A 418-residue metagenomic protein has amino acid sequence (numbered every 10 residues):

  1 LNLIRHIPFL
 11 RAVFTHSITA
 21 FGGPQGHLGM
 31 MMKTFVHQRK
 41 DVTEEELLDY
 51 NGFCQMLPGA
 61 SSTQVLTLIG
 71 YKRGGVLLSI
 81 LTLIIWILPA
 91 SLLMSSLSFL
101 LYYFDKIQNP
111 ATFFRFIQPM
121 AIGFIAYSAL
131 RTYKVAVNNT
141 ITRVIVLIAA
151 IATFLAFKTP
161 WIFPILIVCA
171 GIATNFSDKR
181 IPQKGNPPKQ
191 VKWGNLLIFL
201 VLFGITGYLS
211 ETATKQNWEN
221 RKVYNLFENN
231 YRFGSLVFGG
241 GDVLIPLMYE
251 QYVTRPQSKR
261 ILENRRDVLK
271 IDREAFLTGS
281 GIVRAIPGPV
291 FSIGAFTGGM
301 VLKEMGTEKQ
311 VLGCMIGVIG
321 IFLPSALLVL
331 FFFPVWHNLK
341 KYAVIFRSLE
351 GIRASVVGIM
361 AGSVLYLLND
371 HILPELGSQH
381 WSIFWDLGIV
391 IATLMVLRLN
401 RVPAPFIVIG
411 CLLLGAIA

Functional and structural regions predicted by a protein language model:
L1-L57, L68-A418: Multi-pass membrane proteins that catalyze or facilitate reactions on polyprenyl-/lipid-phosphate substrates and their
A60: N-terminal cofactor/phosphate-binding cores enriched in small/glycine residues, especially glycine-rich loops such as
